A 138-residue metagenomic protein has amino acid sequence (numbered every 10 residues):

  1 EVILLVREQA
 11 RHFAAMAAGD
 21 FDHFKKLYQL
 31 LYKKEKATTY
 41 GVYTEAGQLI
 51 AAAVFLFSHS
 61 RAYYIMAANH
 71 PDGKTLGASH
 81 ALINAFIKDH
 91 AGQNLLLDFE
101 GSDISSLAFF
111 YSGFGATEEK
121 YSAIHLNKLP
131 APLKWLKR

Functional and structural regions predicted by a protein language model:
E1-K74: A conserved beta-strand-loop-helix scaffold within acyl/acetyltransferase catalytic domains
L27-L30, A85-D89: A generic secondary-structure signal
Y32-E35, H90-N94: A structural signal for short coil/turn segments at secondary-structure junctions
K74-K88: Conserved acetyl-CoA-binding loop-helix of GNAT-fold acetyltransferases
A91-R138: Active-site/acyl-donor-binding loops of N-acyltransferases
